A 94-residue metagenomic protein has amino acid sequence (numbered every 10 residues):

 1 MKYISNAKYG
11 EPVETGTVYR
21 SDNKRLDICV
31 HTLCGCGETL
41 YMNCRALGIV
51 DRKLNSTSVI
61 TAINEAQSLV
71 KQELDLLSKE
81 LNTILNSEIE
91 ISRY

Functional and structural regions predicted by a protein language model:
M1-N23, S87-E88: Negatively charged, low-complexity tracts enriched in Asp/Glu with abundant Ser/Thr
K2, P12-E14, C29, S58 (+1 more regions): Low-complexity intrinsically disordered segments
G16-V18, L33, L40, S58 (+1 more regions): N-terminal compositionally biased, intrinsically disordered segments and leader/signal-like regions
L26-D51: Short aromatic-glycine-(Arg/Gly/Cys) micro-motifs in beta-strand/loop hairpins
R45-Y94: Mixed-charge, Lys/Arg-enriched low-complexity segments
